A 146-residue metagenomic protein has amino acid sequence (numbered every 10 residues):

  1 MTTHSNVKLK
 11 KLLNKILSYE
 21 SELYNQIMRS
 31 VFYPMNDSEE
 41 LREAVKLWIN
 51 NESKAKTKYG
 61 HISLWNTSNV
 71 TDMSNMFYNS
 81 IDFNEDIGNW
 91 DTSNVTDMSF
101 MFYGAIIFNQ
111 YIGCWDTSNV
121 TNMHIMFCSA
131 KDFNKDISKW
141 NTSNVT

Functional and structural regions predicted by a protein language model:
T2-T146: Negatively charged
